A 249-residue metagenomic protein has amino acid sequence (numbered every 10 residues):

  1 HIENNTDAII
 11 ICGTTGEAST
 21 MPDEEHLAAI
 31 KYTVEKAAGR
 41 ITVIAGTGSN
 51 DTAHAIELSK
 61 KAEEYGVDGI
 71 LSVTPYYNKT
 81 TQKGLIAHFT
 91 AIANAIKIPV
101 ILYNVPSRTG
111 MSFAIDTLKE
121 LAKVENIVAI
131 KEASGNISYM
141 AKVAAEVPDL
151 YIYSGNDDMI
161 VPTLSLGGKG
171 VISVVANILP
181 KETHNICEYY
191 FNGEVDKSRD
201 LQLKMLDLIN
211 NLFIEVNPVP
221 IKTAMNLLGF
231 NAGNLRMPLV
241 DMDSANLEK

Functional and structural regions predicted by a protein language model:
H1, T33, A62, I92 (+4 more regions): Conserved, mostly hydrophobic/aromatic
I2-G110: Active-site beta->alpha loop and helix N-cap motifs at the rims of alpha/beta catalytic domains
T6, V34-I41, A93, E125 (+4 more regions): Structural signal for hydrophobic packing residues in well-ordered secondary-structure cores of soluble enzyme domains
H26, I30, A55, L118 (+5 more regions): A general structural signal for well-ordered alpha-helical segments in protein cores
N94-A95, R108-F213: Catalytic alpha/beta core domains of metabolic enzymes, predominantly
N104, N126-I127, R236-M237: Glycine-rich phosphate-binding "P-loop"
G167-G168, L206-L239: Conserved short secondary-structure transition element at the edge of the structured enzyme core that lines
D241-K249: Terminal-tail/helix-coil boundary detector
